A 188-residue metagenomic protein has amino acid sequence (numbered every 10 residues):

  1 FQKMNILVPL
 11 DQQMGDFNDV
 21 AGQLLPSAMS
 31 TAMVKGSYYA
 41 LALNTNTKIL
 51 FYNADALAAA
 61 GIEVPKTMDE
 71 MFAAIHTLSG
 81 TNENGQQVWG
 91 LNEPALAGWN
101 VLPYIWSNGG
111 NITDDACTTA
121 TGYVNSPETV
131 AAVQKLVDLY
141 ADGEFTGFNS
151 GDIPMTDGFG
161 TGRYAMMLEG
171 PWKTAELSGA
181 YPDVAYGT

Functional and structural regions predicted by a protein language model:
F1, N46-I49, A56-L57, L96-W99 (+1 more regions): Solvent-exposed loop/turn segments at secondary-structure junctions within structured extracellular/periplasmic domains
F1-K48, E63, F72, Y104: Hinge/lid segment of periplasmic solute-binding proteins
M4, A56-L57, A73-T77, I153-M167: Short helices/loops that flank or line small-molecule/ion binding pockets
I6, L10-Q13, N53, T67-A74 (+4 more regions): Stable alpha-helical elements in mature extracytoplasmic
S30-L43, K48, E70-T121, Q134 (+1 more regions): Extracytoplasmic/periplasmic solute-binding protein
D55-P65: Aromatic-glycine-rich donor-binding/catalytic loop that engages nucleotide-sugar donors across glycosyltransferases
I75-T77, T118-F148: Glycine-centered hinge/linker elements that transmit conformational signals in sensory and ligand-binding systems
P103, Q134-T188: Extracytoplasmic/periplasmic substrate-binding proteins
